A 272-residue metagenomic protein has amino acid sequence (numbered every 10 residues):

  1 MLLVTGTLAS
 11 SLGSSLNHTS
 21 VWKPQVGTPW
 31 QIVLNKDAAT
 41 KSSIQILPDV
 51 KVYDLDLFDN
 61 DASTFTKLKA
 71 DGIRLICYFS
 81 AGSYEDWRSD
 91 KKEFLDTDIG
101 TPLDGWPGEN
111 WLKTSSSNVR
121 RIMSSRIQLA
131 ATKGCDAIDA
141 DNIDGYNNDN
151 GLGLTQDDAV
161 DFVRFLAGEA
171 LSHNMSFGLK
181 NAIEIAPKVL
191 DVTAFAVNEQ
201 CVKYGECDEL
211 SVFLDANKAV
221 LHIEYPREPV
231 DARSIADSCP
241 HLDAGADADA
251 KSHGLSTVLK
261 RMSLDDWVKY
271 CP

Functional and structural regions predicted by a protein language model:
M1-S11: Fungal secretory targeting signals
S10-P272: Glycan-processing catalytic domains of CAZymes
